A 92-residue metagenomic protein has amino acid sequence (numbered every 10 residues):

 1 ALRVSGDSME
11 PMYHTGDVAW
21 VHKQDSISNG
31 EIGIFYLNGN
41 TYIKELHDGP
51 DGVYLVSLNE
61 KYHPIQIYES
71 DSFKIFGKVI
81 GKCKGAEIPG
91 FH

Functional and structural regions predicted by a protein language model:
A1-H92: Acidic/glycine-rich C-terminal interaction modules and beta/coil loop segments that lie outside canonical DNA-binding
